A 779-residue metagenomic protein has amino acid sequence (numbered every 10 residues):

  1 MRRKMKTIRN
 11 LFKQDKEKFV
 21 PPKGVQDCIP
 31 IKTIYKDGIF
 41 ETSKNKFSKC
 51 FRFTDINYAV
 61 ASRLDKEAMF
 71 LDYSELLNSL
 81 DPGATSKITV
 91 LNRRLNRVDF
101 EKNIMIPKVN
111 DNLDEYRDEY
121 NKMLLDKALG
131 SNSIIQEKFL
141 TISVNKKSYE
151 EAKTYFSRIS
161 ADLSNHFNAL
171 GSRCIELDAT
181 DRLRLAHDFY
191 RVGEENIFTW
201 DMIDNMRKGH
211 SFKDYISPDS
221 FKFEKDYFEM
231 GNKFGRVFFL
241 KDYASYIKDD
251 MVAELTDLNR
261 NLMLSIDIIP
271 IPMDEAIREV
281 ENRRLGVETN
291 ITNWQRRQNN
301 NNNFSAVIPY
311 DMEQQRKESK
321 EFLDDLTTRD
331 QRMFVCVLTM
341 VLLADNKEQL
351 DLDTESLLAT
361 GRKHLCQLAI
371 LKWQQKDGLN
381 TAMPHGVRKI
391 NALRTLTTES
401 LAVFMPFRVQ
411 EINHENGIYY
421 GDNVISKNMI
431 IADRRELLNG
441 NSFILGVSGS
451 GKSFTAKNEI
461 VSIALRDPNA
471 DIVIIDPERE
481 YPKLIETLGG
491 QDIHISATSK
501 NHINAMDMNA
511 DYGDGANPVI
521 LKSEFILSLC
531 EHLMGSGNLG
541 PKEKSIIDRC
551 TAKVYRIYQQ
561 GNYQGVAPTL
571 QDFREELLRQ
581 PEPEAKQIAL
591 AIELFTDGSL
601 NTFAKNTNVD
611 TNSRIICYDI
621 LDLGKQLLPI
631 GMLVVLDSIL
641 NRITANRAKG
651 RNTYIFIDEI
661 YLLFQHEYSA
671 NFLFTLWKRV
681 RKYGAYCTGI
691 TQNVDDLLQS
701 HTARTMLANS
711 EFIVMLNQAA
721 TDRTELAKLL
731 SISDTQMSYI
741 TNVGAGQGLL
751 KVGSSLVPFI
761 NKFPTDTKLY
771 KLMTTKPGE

Functional and structural regions predicted by a protein language model:
R2-V409: Extended, folded cores of ATP/NTP-driven motor/assembly subunits in large transport and secretion machines
I56, R63-P82, R93, T256 (+10 more regions): P-loop NTPase motor domains
I444: Hydrophobic anchor at the beta1->P-loop junction of P-loop NTPases
V447: P-loop (Walker A) phosphate-binding loop of NTP-binding proteins
K452: Conserved lysine of the Walker
T455: Hydrophobic positions on the alpha1 helix immediately C-terminal to the Walker A/P-loop
S462-V473: Post-Walker A helix-loop "phosphate-sensing" segment adjacent to the P-loop in P-loop NTPases
I493-T498, F712-T721: Conserved AAA+ ATPase "SRH/arginine-finger" region at the nucleotide-binding site
